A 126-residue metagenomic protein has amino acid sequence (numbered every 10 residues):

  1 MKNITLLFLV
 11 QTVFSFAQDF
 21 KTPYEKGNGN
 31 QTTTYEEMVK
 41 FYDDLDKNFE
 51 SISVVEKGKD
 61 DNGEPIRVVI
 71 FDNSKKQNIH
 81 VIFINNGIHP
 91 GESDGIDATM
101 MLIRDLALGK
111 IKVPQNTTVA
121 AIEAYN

Functional and structural regions predicted by a protein language model:
M1-K21: Bacterial Sec-dependent N-terminal signal peptides
S15-N126: M14 metallocarboxypeptidase catalytic domain recognition
